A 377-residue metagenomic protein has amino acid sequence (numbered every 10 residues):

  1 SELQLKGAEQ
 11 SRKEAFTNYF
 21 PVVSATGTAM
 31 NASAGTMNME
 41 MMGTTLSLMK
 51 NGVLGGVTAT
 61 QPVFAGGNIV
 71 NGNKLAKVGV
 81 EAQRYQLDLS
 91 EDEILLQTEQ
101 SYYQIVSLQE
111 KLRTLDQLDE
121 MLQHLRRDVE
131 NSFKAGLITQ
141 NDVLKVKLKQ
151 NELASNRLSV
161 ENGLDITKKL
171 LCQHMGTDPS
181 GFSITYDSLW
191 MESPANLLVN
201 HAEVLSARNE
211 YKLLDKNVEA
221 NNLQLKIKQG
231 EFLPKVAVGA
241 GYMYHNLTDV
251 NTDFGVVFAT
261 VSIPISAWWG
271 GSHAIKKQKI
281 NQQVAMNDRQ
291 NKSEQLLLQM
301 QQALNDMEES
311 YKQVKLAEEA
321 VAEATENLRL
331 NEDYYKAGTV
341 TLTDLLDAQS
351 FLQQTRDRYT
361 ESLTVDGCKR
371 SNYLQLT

Functional and structural regions predicted by a protein language model:
S1-A15, S90, I94-R113, H124 (+5 more regions): Amphipathic alpha-helical coiled-coil segments
S1-S24, V63, L137, D178-N222 (+4 more regions): Bacterial Sec-pathway N-terminal export signals of envelope proteins
Q10, E93-L205, A303-D306, S310: Periplasmic alpha-helical coiled-coil/stalk elements that build and connect Gram-negative outer-membrane
V22-K50, T60-L89, K212, E231-V257 (+2 more regions): Small/polar (Gly/Ser/Thr/Ala-rich) solvent-exposed segments that form structured loops/beta-strands/short helices used
M30, A34-M37, M42-G43, S155-L158 (+8 more regions): Outer-membrane beta-barrel domain signature
K77, Q140-K149, L342-S350: Short, charged, amphipathic alpha-helical segments
